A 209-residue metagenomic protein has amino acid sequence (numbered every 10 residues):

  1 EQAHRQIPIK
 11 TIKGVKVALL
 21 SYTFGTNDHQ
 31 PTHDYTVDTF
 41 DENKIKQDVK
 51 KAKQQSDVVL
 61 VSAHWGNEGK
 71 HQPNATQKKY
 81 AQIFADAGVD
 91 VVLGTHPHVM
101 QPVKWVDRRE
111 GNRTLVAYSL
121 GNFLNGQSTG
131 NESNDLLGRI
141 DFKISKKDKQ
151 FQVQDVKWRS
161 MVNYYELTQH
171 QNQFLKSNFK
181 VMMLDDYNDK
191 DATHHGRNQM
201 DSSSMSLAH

Functional and structural regions predicted by a protein language model:
E1-H209: Acidic, metal/ion-coordinating pockets
